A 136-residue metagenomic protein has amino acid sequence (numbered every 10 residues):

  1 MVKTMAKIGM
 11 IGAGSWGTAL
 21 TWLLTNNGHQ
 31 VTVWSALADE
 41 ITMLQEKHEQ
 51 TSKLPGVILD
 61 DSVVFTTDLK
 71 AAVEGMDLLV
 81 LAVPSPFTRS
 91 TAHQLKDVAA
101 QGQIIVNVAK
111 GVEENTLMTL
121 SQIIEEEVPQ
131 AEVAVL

Functional and structural regions predicted by a protein language model:
V2-P55, V64-T67, Q94: NAD(P)+-binding Rossmann beta1-loop-alpha1 motif at the extreme N-terminus of oxidoreductases
T4, N27, L59, A99 (+1 more regions): Short, structurally constrained coil/turn elements that cap an alpha-helix or connect an alpha-helix to the following
I11-G12, D60-D61, V83, V112: Residues that cap or flank secondary-structure elements
P55-V64, P129-A131: A short helix-to-beta-strand connector/capping loop
T66, E74, L78-L136: Rossmann-like NAD(P)(H) cofactor-binding subdomain of soluble oxidoreductases
K70: Acidic phosphotransfer microenvironment of two-component signaling modules
